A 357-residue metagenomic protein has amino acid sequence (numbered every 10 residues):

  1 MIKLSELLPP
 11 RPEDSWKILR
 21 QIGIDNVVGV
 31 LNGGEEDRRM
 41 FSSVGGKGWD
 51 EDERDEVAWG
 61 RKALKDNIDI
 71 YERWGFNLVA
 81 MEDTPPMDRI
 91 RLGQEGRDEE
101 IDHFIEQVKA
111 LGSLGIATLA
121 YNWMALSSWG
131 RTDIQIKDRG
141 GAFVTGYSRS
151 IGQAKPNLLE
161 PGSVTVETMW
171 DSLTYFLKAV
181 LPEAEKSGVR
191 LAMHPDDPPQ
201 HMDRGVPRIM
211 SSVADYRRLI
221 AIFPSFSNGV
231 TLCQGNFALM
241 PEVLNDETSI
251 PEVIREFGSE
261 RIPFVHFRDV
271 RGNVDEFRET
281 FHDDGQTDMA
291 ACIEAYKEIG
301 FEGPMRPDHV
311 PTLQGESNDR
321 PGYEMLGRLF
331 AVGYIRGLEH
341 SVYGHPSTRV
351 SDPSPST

Functional and structural regions predicted by a protein language model:
M1-S5, P10-G23, F41, I68-E72 (+9 more regions): Histidine-acidic metal/acid-base catalytic patches
L31-T174, E185-K186, N236: Structural motif corresponding to the early beta-alpha repeats
Q153-M169, P195-G205, L239, G315-N318: Active-site-proximal beta-alpha loop/turn segments in soluble metabolic enzymes
